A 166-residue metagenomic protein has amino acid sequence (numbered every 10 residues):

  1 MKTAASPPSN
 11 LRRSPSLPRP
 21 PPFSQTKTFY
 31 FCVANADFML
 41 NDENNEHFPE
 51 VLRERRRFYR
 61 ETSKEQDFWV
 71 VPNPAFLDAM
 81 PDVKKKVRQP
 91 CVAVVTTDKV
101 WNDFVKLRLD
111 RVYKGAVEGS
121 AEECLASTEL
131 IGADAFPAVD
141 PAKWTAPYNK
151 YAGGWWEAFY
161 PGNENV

Functional and structural regions predicted by a protein language model:
M1-S24: N-terminal chloroplast transit peptides
L17-P18, R53-F58, L77-P81: Eukaryotic intrinsically disordered and solvent-exposed regulatory patches
L17-P22, N35, N41-N44: Non-catalytic, usually N-terminal nucleic-acid engagement modules in DNA/RNA processing proteins
F23-Q25, R60-K64, K85-R88: Intrinsically disordered, low-complexity regulatory regions enriched in Ser/Pro/Gly/Thr and acidic residues
K27-Y30, E65-F68, C91: Beta-strand-rich binding-surface signature of beta-sandwich/beta-barrel folds used to engage anionic ligands
E43-R56: Well-ordered, non-membrane alpha-helical segments in soluble/globular domains
K64-K86: Short, structured protein-protein interaction patches enriched in aromatics and acidic/basic residues, typified by
A79-V166: Polybasic, proline/glycine-rich intrinsically disordered low-complexity segments
